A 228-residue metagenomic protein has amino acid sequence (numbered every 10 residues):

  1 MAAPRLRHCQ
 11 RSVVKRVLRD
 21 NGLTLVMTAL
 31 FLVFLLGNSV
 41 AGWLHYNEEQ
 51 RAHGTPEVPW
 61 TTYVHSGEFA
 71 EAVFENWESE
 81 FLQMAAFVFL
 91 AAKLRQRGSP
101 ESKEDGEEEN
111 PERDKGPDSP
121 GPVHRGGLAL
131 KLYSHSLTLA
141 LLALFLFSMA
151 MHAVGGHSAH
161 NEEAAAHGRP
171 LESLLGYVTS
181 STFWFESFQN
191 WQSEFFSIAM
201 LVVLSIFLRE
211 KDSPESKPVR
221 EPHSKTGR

Functional and structural regions predicted by a protein language model:
R7-R16, E71, P117-L130: Cytosolic juxtamembrane amphipathic/interface segments immediately preceding and feeding into a transmembrane helix
V14-L32, G127-A143: Alpha-helical transmembrane segments and their helix-start/interface "positive-inside/aromatic belt" motifs in integral
F31-Y46, S148-A153: Alpha-helical transmembrane segments of multi-pass membrane proteins
V40-E57, G156-R169: Interfacial/capping segments of alpha-helical transmembrane domains
T62-Y63, G67-R95, P100, F145-H152 (+3 more regions): A structural feature that tracks compact, well-ordered secondary-structure segments with a strong bias toward
A92-K115, S205-R228: Cytoplasmic juxtamembrane regions at transmembrane-helix boundaries
D114-A150, V154, A159-H160: Domain-level detector of nuclease and nuclease-like folds in predominantly extracellular/periplasmic contexts
